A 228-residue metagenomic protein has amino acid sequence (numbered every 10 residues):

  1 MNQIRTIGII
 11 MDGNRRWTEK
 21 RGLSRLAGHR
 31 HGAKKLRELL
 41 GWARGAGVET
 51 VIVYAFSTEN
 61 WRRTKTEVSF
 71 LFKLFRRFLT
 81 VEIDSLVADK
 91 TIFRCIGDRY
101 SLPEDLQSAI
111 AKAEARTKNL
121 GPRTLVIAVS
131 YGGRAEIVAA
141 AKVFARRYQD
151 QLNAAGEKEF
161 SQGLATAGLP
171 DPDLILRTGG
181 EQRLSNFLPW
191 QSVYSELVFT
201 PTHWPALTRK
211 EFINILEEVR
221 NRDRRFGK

Functional and structural regions predicted by a protein language model:
M1-K228: Flexible, compositionally biased loop and terminal segments
